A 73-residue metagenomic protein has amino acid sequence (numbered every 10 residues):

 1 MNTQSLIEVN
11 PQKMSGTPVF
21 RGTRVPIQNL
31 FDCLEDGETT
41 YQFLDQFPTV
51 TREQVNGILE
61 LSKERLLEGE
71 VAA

Functional and structural regions predicted by a protein language model:
N2-Y41: A short, structured beta-strand/loop element
P26-N29, C33-A73: Long, charge-rich, low-complexity alpha-helical segments
